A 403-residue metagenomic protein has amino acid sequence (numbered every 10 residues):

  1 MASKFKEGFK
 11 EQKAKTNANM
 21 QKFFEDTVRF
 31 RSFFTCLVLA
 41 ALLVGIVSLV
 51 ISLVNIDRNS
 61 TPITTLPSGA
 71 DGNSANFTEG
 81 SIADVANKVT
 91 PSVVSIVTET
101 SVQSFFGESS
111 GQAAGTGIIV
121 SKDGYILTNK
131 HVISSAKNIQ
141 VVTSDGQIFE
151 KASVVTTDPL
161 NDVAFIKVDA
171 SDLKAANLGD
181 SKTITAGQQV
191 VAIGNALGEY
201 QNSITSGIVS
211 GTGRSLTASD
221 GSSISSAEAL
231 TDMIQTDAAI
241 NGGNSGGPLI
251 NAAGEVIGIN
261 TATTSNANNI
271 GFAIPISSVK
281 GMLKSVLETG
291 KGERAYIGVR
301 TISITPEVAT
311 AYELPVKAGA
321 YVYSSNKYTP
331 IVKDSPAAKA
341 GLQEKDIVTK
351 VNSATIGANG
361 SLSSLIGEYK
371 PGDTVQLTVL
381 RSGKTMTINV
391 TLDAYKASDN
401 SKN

Functional and structural regions predicted by a protein language model:
M1-F23: N-terminal targeting leaders characterized by basic, low-complexity, disordered sequences that direct proteins
S3-F5, R29-C36, A40-A311, V316-A318 (+5 more regions): Serine-dependent protease modules
V85-A86, K345-V348, L377: Flexible, small-residue-rich helix->loop connector segments that border functional cores
F105-G107, N326-S335: Intrinsically disordered, low-complexity Ser/Thr- and acidic-rich flexible linkers and loops, especially at boundaries
I126-L127, D334-G360: Conserved PDZ fold ligand-binding element
V132-S134, G271, K350-T378: PDZ domains, with a preference for the canonical peptide-binding region formed by the helix
S181, P248, Y312-P315, P330-I347 (+1 more regions): A short glycine-leucine-enriched loop at secondary-structure breakpoints that most characteristically corresponds
R381-G383: Surface-exposed loop/turn motifs at beta-strand-loop junctions within extracellular Ig-like and Fibronectin type III
